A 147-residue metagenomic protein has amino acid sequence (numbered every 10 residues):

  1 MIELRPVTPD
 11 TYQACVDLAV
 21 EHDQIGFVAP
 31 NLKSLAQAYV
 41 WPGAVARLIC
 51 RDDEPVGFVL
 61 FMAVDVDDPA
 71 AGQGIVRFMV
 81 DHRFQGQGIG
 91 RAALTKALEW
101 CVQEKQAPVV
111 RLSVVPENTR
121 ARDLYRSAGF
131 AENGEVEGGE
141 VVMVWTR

Functional and structural regions predicted by a protein language model:
I2-R83, L94-E104, G134-G138: Acetyl-CoA-dependent GNAT
A70, G88, R120: Residues that form or flank phosphate/diphosphate-binding pockets in enzymes that use nucleotide phosphates
D81-R83, Q87, P116-E117: Active-site acidic-Proline motif in GNAT/NAT acetyltransferases
Q87, E104-P108: Short coil/turn segments at alpha/beta junctions that flank glycine-rich nucleotide-binding fingerprints
P108-R122, R126-R147: C-terminal "cap" of GNAT-fold acetyltransferases
